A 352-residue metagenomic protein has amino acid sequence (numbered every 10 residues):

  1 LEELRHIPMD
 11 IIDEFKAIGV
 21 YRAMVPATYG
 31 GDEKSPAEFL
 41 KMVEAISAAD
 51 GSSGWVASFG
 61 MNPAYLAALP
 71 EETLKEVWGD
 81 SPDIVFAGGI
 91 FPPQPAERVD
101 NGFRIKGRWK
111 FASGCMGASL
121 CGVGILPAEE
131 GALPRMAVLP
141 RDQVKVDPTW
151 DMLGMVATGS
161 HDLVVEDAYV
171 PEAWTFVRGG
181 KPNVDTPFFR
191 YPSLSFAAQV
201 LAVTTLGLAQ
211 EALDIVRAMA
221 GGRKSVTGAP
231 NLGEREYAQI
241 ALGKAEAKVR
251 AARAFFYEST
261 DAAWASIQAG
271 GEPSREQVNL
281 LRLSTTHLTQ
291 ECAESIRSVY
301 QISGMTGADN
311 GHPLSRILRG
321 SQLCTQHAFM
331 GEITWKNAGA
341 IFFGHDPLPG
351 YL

Functional and structural regions predicted by a protein language model:
E2, A251-H287, Y300-A308: C-terminal helix-coil-helix/basic helical segment that borders enzyme active sites and/or dimer interfaces and provides
M9-A17, Y21-A118: Glycine-rich flavin
G88-G89, I125, R141-M152: Active-site glycine-rich loop that binds ribose-phosphate moieties when present
P93-P95, W109-S113, L126-A128, W150-M155: A generic local secondary-structure boundary/capping motif
R108-V144: DPxDG-like acidic metal-binding loop motif
L153-R250: Glycine-rich beta->alpha junctions and the first turn(s) of the following alpha-helix
L208, I215, K244, K248-A251 (+4 more regions): Charged, amphipathic alpha-helical oligomerization/scaffolding segments
S303-L352: Glycine-rich phosphate/cofactor-binding loops in nucleotide/flavin-utilizing enzymes
